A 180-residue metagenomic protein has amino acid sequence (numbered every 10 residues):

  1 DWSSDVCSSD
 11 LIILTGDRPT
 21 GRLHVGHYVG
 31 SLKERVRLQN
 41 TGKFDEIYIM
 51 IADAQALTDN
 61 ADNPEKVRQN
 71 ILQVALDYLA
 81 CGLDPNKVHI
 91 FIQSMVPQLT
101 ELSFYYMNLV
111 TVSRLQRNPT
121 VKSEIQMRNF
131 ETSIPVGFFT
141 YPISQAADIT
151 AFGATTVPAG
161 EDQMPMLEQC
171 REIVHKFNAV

Functional and structural regions predicted by a protein language model:
D1-S8: Short, small-residue-biased leader/transition segments that mark boundaries at the very start of proteins
S9-V67, Y106, E131-G137, I143 (+1 more regions): N-terminal catalytic cores of NTP/NDP-binding nucleotidyl/phosphoryl-transfer enzymes
Y28-R37, A80, F91, R117-P119: A structural preference for long, well-packed, hydrophobic secondary-structure segments
L32, R68-I71, L167-C170: Amphipathic alpha-helical segments in well-structured domains
N70-I90: A glycine-rich helix N-cap at a beta->alpha junction
N86-T100, P119-R128: Short, glycine/charge-rich beta-strand/loop segments that flank catalytic centers and engage negatively charged groups
V110-V121, A179: Acidic, His- and aromatic-enriched active-site or binding-groove loops in soluble protein domains that engage sugars
K122-V180: Active-site cores that bind ATP or allylic diphosphates and position pyrophosphate for catalysis
